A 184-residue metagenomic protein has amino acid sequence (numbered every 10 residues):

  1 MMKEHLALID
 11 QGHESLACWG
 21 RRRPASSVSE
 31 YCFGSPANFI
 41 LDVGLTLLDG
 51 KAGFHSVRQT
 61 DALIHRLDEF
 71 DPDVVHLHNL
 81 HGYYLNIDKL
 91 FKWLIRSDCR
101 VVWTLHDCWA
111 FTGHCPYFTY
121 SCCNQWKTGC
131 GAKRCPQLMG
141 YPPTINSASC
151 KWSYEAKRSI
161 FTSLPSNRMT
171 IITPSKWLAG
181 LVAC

Functional and structural regions predicted by a protein language model:
M1-S29, D68-F70, I95-R100, N167: N-terminal subdomain of nucleotide-sugar transferases
C18-G20, T104-L105, P174: Generic beta-sheet signal
S26-C32, K89, G113-F118: Short aromatic-enriched loop/helix-cap "lid" or pocket-rim segments at secondary-structure transitions that line
V28-D61, N79, Y141-S149: A short, charged, and often flexible helix/loop element on the N-terminal side of the glycosyltransferase catalytic
I64-L85, R100-H106: Short N-terminal targeting/anchoring amphipathic segment
N79, P174-K176: Helix N-cap/beta->alpha junction signal
N79-Y84, L105-P116, P136-P143: A short, histidine- and acid-enriched strand-loop-helix "catalytic/donor-clamping" loop that lines the nucleotide-sugar
I95-R96, W109, Q125-T170, A179 (+1 more regions): Membrane-proximal helix-turn-helix segments that form the acceptor-binding/catalytic region of lipid-linked
